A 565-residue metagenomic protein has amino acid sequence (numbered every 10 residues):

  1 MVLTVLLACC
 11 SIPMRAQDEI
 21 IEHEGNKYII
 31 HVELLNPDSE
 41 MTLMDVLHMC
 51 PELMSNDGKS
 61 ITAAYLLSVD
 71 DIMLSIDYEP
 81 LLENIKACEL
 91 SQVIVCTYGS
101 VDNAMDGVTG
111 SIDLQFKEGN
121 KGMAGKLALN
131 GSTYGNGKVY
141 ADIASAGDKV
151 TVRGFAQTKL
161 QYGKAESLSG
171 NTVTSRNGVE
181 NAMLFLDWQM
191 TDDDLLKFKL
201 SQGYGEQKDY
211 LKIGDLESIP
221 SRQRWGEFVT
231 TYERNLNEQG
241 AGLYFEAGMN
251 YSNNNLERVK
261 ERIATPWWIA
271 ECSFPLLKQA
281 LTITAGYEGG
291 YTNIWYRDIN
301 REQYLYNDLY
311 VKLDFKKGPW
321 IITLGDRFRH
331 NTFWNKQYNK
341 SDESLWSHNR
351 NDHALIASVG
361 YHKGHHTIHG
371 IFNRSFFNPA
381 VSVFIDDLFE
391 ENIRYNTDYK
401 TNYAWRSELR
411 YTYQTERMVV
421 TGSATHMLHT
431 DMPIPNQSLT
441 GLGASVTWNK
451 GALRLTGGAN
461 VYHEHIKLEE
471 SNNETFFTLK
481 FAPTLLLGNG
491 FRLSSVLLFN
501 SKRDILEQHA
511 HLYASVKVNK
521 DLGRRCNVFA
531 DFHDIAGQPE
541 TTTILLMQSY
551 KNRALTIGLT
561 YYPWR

Functional and structural regions predicted by a protein language model:
D18-E24, Y28, M44-D77: Extracytoplasmic beta-strand/coil segments of soluble accessory domains associated with Gram-negative outer-membrane
N36, G119-A144, G170-S175: Short strand-turn segments of transmembrane beta-barrel domains in outer membranes, especially the first one or two
L43-V46, P80-L81, V95, M105-A128 (+1 more regions): N-terminal periplasmic accessory domains that precede and gate Gram-negative outer-membrane beta-barrel machines
I72-Y98, A141: Short acidic/polar hinge/loop motifs at secondary-structure boundaries that mediate gating or recognition
L129-T133, G147, T158-Y162, Q202-E206 (+15 more regions): Transmembrane beta-strands of outer-membrane beta-barrel pores
Q161-A182, D187-T265, I294, R301-Q303 (+2 more regions): Flexible loop and strand-edge segments within Gram-negative outer membrane beta-barrel domains
H330-K340, S347-N349, Y361-S407, G422-I434 (+1 more regions): Surface-exposed extracellular loop regions of Gram-negative outer-membrane beta-barrel proteins, predominantly
S549-R565: Outer-membrane beta-barrel "beta-signal"
